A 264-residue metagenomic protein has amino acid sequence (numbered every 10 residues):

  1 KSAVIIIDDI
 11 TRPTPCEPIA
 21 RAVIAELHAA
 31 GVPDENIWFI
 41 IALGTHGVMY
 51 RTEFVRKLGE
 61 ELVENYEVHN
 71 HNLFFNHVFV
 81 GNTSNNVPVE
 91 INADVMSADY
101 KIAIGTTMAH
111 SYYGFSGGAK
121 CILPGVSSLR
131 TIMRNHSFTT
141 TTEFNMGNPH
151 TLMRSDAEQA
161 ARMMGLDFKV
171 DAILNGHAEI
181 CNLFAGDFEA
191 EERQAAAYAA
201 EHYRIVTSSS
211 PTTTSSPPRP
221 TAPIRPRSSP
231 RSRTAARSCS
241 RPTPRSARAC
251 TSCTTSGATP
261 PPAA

Functional and structural regions predicted by a protein language model:
K1-V4, A29-E35, M164, I205-S209 (+1 more regions): Glycine-rich phosphate/diphosphate-binding loops that line cofactor/substrate pockets in enzymes
S2-P13, W38-G44, S216-P217: Short glycine-rich or small-residue beta-strand-to-loop segments that form or flank ligand, phosphate, metal/Fe-S
P13-V32, I224-S232, S238: Histidine-anchored nucleotide/phosphate-binding helix
V48-F115: An acidic, phosphate/nucleotide-engaging active-site surface
T83, I91-M96, K101-V170: Conserved phosphate- and dinucleotide-binding cores of soluble alpha/beta proteins, encompassing both enzyme active
K101-A103, S209, S215, S238: Short, well-ordered beta-strand core segments
F144-T221: Membrane-embedded hairpin module used as a gating/binding unit in multi-pass transport and secretion proteins
P220-A264: C-terminal catalytic subdomain
